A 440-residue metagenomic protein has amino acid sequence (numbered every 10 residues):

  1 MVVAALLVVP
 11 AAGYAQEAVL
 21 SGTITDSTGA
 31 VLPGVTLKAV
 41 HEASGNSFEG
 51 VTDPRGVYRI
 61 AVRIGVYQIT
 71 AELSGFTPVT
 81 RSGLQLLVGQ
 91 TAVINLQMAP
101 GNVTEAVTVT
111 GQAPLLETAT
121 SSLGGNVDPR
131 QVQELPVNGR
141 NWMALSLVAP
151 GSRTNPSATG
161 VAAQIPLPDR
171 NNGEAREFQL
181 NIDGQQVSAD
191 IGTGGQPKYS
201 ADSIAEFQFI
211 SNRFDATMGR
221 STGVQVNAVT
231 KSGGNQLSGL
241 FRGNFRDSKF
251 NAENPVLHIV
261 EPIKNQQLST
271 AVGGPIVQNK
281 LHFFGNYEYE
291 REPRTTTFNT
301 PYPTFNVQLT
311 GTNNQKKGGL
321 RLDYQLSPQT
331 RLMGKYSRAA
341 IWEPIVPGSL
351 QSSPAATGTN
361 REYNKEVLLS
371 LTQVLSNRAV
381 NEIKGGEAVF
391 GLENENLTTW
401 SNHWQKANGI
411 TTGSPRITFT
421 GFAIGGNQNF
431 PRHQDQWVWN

Functional and structural regions predicted by a protein language model:
V2-D128, S200-D202: Periplasm-facing N-terminal accessory domains of Gram-negative outer-membrane beta-barrel systems
A15, V161, G219-S221, E261-N265 (+3 more regions): Transmembrane beta-barrel outer-membrane domains
T70, Q179-N181, E206, Q236-L240 (+4 more regions): Residue-level detector of the transmembrane beta-barrel scaffold of outer-membrane proteins
F76-S232, D247-V256, E261, N265-G274 (+4 more regions): Periplasmic N-terminal accessory/gating domains of Gram-negative outer-membrane beta-barrel systems
P114-L116, A175, Q185-V187, N244-S248 (+5 more regions): Structural signature of outer-membrane beta-barrel domains
T193, N251-L257, T296-Y302, I345-S352 (+1 more regions): Outer-membrane beta-barrel translocator domains and adjoining extracellular loop/strand segments of Gram-negative
S238, E261-W342, T359-E387: Transmembrane beta-barrel wall of Gram-negative outer-membrane proteins
N314, P328-N440: Replace "related TpsB outer-membrane translocases also match" with "some related outer-membrane beta-barrels such as
